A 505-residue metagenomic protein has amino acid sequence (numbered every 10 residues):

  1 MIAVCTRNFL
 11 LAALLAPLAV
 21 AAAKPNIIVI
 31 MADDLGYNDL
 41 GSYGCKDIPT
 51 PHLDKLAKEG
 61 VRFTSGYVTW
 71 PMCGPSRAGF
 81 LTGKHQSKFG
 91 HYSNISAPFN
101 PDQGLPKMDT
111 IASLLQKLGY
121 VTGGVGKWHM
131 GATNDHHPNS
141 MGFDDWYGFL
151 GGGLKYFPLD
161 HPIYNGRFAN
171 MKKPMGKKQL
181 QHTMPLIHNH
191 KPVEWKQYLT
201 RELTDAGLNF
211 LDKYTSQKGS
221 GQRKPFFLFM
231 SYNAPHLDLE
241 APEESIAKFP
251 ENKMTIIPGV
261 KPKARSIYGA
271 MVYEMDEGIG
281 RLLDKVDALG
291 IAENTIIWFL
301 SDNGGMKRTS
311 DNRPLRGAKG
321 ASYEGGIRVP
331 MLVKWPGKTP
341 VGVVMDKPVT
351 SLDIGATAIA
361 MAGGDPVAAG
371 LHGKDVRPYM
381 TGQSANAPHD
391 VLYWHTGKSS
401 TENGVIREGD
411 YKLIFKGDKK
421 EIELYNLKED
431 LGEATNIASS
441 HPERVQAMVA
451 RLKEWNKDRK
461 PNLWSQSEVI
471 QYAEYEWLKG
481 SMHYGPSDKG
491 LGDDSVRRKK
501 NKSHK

Functional and structural regions predicted by a protein language model:
A23-P25, A32, G36-Y37, R62 (+7 more regions): Long, internal low-complexity/basic segments
Y37-G123, T133-N134, N139-D145, K155: Active-site segment of extracytoplasmic enzymes that catalyze sulfate/phosphate-ester chemistry
Y43-K46, R62-K84, G124-H137, L150-G152 (+6 more regions): Short, solvent-exposed turn/loop segments enriched in Gly/Ser/Thr/Pro and often Arg
C45-T50, Y67-M72, P98-D109, V193-L203 (+7 more regions): A short beta-strand-to-alpha-helix junction
H91-S93, P98-P101, L105-K117, M130-F226 (+4 more regions): Formylglycine-dependent
N134-G142, L237-E244, E277, D284-K338 (+6 more regions): Histidine-centered active-site microenvironments of extracellular/periplasmic hydrolases and transferases
D145-M171, G305-D311, G317-E324, T339-V343 (+6 more regions): C-terminal cap/loop subdomain of S1 sulfatases and analogous C-terminal strand-loop tails that border
T204-K218, E251-N294: A long, amphipathic alpha-helix that forms part of the scaffold/cap immediately adjacent to metal-dependent active
